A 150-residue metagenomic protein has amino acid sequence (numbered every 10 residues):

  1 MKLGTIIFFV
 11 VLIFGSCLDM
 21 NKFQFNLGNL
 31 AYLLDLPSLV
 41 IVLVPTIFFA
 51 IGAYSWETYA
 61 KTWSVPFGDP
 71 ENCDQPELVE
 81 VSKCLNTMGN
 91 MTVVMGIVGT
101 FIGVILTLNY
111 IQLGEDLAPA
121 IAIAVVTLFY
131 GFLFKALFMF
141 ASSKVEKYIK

Functional and structural regions predicted by a protein language model:
M1-T92: Large intracellular
S16-F23, T87-I149: Helix-termination/interfacial motifs at the ends of transmembrane alpha-helices
